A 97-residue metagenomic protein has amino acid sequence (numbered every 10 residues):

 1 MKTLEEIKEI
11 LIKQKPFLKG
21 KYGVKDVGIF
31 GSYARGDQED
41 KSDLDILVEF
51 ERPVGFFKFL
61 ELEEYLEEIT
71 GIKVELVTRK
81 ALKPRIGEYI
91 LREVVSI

Functional and structural regions predicted by a protein language model:
M1-D26, A34-D40, E51-I97: Catalytic core of pol beta-like nucleotidyltransferases
I29: Conserved histidines in hydrophobic membrane contexts and catalytic metal-binding motifs
L47-E49: Short hydrophobic/aromatic beta-strand micro-patches that form the beta-sheet surface supporting nucleotide- or nucleic
